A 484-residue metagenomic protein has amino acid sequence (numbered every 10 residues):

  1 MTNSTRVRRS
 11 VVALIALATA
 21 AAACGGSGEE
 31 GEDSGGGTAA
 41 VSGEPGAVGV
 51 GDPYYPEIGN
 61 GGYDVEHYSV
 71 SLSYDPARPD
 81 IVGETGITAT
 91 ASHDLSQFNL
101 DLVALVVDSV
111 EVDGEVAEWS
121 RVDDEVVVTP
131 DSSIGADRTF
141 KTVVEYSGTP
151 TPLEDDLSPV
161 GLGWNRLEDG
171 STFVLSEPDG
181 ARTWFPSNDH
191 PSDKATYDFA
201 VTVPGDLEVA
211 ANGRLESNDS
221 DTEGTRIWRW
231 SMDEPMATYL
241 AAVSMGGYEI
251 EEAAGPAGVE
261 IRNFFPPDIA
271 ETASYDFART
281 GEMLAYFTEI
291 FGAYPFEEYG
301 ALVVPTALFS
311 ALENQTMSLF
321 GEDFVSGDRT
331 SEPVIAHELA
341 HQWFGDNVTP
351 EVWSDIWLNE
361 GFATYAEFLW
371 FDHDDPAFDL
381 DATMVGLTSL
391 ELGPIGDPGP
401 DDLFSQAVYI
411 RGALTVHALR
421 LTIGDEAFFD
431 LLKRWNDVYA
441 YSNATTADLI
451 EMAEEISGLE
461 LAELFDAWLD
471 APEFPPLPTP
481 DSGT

Functional and structural regions predicted by a protein language model:
T2-E29: Secretory targeting and sorting signals
C24-Y294, L421-I423, E463, A467: Acidic/His-enriched low-complexity segments
V128-D131, P186, P266-Y275, V325 (+5 more regions): Second-shell loop/turn segments in exported
G163, A273, I290, Y294-P295 (+2 more regions): Catalytic zinc-binding patch centered on the HExxH motif and its immediate surroundings that defines zinc-dependent
L175, V203, E208, E251 (+4 more regions): Non-catalytic accessory/interaction domains
S192, M317-L380: Zinc-dependent metallopeptidase catalytic helix centered on the HExxH motif and its immediate flanking segment
D233, S354-I423, K433, Y439 (+3 more regions): Acidic/His/Gly-enriched intrinsically disordered linker/tail segments that often contain short helix/coil "MoRF-like"
P295-E313, I356-F362, F378, A382-M384: Short, solvent-exposed turn/loop segments enriched in Gly/Ser/Thr/Pro and often Arg
